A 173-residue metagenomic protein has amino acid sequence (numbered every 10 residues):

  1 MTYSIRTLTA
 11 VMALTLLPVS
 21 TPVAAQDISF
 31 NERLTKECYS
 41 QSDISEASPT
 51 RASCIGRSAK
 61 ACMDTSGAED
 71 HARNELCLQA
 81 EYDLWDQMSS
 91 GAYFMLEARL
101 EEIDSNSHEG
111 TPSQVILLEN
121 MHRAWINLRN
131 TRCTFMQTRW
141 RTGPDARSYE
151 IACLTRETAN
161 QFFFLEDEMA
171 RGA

Functional and structural regions predicted by a protein language model:
M1-V11: Bacterial N-terminal signal peptides that target proteins for export
P18-P22: N-terminal signal peptide c-region/cleavage motif recognized by signal peptidases
A24-A173: N-terminal alpha-helical modules
